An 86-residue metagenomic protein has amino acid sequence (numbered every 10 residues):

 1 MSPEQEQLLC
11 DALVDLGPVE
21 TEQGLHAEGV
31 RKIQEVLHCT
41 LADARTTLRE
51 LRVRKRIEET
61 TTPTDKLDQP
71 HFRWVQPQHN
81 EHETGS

Functional and structural regions predicted by a protein language model:
M1-L16: Short alpha-helical segments that sit at the start of domains
S2, E6, E22-A27, L41-A44: Alpha-helix N-cap/helix-initiation sites
P3-E6, T47-R54, P70: Secondary-structure boundary/capping motif
V19-V36: Short acidic, hydrophobic short linear motifs in intrinsically disordered regions
H38-E50: Short amphipathic alpha-helical interaction segments
R52-P63: A short, conserved structural fragment
T62-S86: Short, cationic-aromatic polyanion-contact patches
